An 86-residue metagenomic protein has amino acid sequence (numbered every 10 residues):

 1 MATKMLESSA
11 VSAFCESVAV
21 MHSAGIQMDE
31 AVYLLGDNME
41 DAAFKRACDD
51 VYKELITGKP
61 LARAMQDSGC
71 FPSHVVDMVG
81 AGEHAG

Functional and structural regions predicted by a protein language model:
M1-A85: Catalytic metal-binding core of the metallo-beta-lactamase
